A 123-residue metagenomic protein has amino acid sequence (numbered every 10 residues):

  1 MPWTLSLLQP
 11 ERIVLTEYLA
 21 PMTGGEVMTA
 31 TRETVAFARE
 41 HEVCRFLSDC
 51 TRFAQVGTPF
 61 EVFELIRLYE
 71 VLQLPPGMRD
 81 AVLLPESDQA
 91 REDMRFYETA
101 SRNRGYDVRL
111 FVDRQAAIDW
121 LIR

Functional and structural regions predicted by a protein language model:
M1-R123: Amphipathic, Lys/Arg-enriched alpha-helical "gate/interface" segment within cytosolic domains that mediates
